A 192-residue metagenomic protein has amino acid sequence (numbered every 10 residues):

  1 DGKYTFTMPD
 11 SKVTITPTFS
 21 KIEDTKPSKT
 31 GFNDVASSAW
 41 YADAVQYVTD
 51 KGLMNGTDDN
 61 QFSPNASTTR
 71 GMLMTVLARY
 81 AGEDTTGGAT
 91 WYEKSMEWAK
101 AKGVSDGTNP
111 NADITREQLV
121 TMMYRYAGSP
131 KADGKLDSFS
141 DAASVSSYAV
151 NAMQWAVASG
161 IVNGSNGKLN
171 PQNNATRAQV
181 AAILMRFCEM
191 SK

Functional and structural regions predicted by a protein language model:
G2-P27, V76, M122, A152 (+1 more regions): Conserved "repeat-terminator" motif of extracellular CCP/Sushi domains
P17, V48, A99, Y126-A127 (+1 more regions): Proline/glycine-anchored alpha-helix kink/cap motifs
K21-A42, N55-E117, M123-A149, V162-N174 (+1 more regions): Feature responds to low-complexity, polar/acidic, surface-exposed segments characteristic of secreted/exported proteins
N151-S159: Short glycine/proline-rich, acidic loop/turn segments that cap or connect secondary-structure elements
A175-T176, I183: Disulfide-stabilized extracellular recognition modules
